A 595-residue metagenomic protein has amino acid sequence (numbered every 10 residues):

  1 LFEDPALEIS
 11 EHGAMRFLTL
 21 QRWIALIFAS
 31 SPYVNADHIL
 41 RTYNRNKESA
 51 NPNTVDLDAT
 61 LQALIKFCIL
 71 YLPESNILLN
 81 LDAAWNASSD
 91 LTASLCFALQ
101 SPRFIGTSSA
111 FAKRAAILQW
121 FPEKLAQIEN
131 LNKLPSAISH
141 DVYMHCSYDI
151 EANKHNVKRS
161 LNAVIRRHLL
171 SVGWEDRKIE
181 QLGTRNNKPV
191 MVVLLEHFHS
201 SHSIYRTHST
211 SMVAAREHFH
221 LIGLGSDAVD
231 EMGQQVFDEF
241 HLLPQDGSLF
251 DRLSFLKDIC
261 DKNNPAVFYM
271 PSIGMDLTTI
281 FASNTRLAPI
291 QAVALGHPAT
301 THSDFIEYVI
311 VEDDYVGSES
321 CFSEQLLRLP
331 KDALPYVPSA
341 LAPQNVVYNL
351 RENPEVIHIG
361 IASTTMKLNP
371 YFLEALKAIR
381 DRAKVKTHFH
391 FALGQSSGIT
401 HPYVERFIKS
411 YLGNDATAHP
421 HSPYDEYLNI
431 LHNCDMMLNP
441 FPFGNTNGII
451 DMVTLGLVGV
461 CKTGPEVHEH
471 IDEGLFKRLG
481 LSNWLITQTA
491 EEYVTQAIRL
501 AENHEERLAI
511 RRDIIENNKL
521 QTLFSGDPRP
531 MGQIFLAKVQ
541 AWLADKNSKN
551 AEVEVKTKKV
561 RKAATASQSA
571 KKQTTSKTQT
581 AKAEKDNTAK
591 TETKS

Functional and structural regions predicted by a protein language model:
L1-V190, V337-N349, A537, A541-K559 (+1 more regions): Non-catalytic membrane-proximal stalk/linker segments that position and tether the catalytic domains
S139-V164, R286-Y348: Active-site-proximal region of nucleotide-activated glycan assembly enzymes, centered on histidine/acidic-rich loops
H199-F219, K331-P423, A541: Conserved catalytic-core segment of nucleotide-activated headgroup transferases in glycan assembly
H218-D246: N-terminal strand-loop element at the rim of the active site of nucleotide-sugar-dependent glycosyltransferases
D246-F255, A416-I430, G444: Conserved active-site histidine-acidic residue motif and adjacent donor-binding/catalytic loop of glycosyltransferases
V267-A288, A292-S303, Y424-D472: A donor-sugar binding/catalytic signature common to diverse glycosyltransferases and related nucleotide-sugar
S363, Q395, P402-R406, T495-A563: C-terminal amphipathic helix plus adjacent low-complexity, charged tail appended to glycosyltransferase catalytic
H432, M436, P440-S525: Catalytic binding pocket for nucleotide-activated donors in carbohydrate/polymer assembly enzymes
